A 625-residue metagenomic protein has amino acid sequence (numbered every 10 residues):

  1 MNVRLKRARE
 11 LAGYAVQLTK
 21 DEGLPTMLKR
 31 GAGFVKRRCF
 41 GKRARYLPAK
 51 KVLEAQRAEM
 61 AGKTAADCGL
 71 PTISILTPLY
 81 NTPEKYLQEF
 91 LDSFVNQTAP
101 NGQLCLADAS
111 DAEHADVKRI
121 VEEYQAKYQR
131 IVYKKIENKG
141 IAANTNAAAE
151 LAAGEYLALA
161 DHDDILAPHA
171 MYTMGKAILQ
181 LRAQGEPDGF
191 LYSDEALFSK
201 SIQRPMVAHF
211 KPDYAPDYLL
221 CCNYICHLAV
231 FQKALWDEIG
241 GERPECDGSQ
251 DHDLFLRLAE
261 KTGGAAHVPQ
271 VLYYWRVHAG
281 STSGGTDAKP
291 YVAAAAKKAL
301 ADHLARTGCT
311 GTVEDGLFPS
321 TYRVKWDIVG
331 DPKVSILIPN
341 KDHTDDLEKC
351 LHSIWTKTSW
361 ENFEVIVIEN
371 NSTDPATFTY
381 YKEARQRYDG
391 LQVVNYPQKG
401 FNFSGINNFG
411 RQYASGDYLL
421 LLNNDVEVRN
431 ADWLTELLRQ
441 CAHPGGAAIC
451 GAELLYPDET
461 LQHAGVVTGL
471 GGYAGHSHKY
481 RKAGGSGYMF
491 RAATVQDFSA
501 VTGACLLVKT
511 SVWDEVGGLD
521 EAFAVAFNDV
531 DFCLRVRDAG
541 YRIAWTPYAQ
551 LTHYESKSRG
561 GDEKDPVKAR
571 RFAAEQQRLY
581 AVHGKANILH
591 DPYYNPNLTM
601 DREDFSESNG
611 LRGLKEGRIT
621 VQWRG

Functional and structural regions predicted by a protein language model:
N2, K6, E10-C68, K289-D331 (+5 more regions): C-terminal, non-catalytic tails of nucleotide-sugar-dependent glycosyltransferases
G31, K36-A288, D302: Nucleotide-sugar donor-binding/catalytic module of glycosyltransferases that assemble extracellular/cell-envelope
D92-N101, H352-N362: Short, acidic, metal-binding catalytic loop of nucleotide-sugar glycosyltransferases
I136-A152, Y396-A414: Glycine-rich, basic loop-to-helix element that forms the pyrophosphate-binding segment of sugar-nucleotide handling
G154-I165, G416-R429: Short beta-strand-to-loop acidic/aromatic patch adjacent to the donor-nucleotide binding site
H169-P205, V426-Y473: Conserved donor NDP-sugar-binding/catalytic core segment of glycosyltransferases
L235, E245-V271, L300, W433-L438 (+2 more regions): A short, conserved alpha-helix in the catalytic core of glycosyltransferases
P269-T286, G316-Y322, L455, E521 (+2 more regions): Active-site donor/metal-binding and catalytic loop motifs of nucleotide-sugar-dependent glycosylation enzymes
